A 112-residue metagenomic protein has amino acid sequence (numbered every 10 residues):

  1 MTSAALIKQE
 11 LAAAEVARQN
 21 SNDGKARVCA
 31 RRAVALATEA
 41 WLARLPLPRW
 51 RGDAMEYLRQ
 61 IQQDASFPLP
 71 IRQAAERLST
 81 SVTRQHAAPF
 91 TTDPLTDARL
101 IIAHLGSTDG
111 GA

Functional and structural regions predicted by a protein language model:
M1-N22: Charged alpha-helical initiation segments
T2-A4, L11, R32, L78-T83: Amphipathic repeat-derived elements
S3, N22-A26, A87-P94: Residue-level recognition of alpha-helical structural elements
E15, R31-V34, T38, E76 (+1 more regions): Residues within alpha-helical segments
A26-L47: Hydrophobic alpha-helical packing segments in soluble, helical-rich domains
L42, L47-A112: Long, charged low-complexity segments
